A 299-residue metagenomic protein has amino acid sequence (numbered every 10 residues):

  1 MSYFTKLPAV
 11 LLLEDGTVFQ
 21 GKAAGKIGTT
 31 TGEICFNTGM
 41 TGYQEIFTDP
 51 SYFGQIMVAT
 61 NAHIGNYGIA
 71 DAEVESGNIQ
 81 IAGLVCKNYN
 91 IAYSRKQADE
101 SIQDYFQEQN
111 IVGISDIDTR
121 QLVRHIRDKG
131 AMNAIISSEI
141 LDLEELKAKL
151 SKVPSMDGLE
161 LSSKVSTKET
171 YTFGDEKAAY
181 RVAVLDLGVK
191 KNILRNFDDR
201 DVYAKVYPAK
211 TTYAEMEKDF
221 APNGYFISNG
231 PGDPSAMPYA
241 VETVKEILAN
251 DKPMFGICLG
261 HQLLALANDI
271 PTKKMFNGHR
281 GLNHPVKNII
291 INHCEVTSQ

Functional and structural regions predicted by a protein language model:
M1-A214, G232-P234: RNA-binding accessory domains that recognize and position tRNA/RNA substrates
A70, N196, D219, A267-I270: Residue-level signal for well-ordered alpha-helical positions
H125-I126, M216-E217, L266, H284: Short Asp/Glu-rich motifs
K177-Y180, F220, A249-N250: Short gly/pro-enriched beta-turn/loop segments at secondary-structure junctions
D201-Y203, F220-G224: Glycine-enriched alpha-helix->loop->beta-strand junction motifs that scaffold or abut catalytic
Y213-A221: Short amphipathic alpha-helix with an adjacent loop that forms part of the alpha/beta core around
N223-G224, N229-S298: Cysteine-nucleophile active-site neighborhood
